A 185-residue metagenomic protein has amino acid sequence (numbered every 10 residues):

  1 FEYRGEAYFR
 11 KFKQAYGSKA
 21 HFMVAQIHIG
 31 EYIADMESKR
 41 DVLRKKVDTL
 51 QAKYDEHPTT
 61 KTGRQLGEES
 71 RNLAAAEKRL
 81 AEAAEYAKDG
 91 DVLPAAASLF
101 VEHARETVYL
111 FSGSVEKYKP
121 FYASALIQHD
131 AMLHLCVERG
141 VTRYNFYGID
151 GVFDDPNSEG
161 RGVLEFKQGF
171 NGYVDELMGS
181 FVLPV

Functional and structural regions predicted by a protein language model:
F1-P120: A conserved beta-strand-loop-helix scaffold within acyl/acetyltransferase catalytic domains
E2, F121, A125, G160: Flexible, glycine- and charge-enriched loops at secondary-structure boundaries
A7-K11, I127-A131, G162: Alpha-helical elements of Rossmann-like donor-binding domains used by nucleotide-donor carbohydrate transfer enzymes
S98, M132-L133, L164, Q168: Generic hydrophobic alpha-helical scaffold/packing signal
S114-Y122, G151-S158: Short, contiguous acidic/charged loop-to-helix segments that flank catalytic cores in large enzymes
K119-L133: Conserved acetyl-CoA-binding loop-helix of GNAT-fold acetyltransferases
H129-R143: Conserved acyl-CoA
V141-V185: Active-site/acyl-donor-binding loops of N-acyltransferases
